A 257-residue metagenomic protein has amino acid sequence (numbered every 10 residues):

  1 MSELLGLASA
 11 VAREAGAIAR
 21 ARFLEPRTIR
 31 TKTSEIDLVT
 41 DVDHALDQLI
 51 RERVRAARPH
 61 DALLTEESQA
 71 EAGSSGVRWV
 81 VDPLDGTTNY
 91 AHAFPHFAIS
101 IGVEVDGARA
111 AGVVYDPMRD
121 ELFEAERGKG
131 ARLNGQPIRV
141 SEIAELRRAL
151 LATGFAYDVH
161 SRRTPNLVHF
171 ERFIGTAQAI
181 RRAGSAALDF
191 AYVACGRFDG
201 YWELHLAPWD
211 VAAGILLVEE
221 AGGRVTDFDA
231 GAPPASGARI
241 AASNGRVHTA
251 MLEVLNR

Functional and structural regions predicted by a protein language model:
M1-A10, V168-G175, L188-R257: Oxyanion/phosphate-interacting regions
M1-L84, R246-N256: N-terminal subdomain of lithium-sensitive/metallo-dependent phosphomonoesterases centered on the IMPase/IPPase/PAP
A19-R22, D43, V54, T87 (+6 more regions): Residue-level signal for inorganic ion chemistry
K32, E66, A183-S185, F228: Conserved beta-strand termini and adjacent loop/short-helix elements that scaffold enzyme active sites in alpha/beta
H44, Q48, E67, P83-G86 (+6 more regions): Generic detector of well-ordered alpha-helical packing
H60-A62, P137, A179, D199 (+1 more regions): Residue-level detector of anion-binding/catalytic polar loops
V77-M118: Glycine-rich active-site/cofactor-binding loop and its immediate structural neighborhood
G102-F190, G237-R257: Acidic beta-strand-loop-alpha-helix segment within the catalytic core of divalent metal-dependent phosphate-processing
